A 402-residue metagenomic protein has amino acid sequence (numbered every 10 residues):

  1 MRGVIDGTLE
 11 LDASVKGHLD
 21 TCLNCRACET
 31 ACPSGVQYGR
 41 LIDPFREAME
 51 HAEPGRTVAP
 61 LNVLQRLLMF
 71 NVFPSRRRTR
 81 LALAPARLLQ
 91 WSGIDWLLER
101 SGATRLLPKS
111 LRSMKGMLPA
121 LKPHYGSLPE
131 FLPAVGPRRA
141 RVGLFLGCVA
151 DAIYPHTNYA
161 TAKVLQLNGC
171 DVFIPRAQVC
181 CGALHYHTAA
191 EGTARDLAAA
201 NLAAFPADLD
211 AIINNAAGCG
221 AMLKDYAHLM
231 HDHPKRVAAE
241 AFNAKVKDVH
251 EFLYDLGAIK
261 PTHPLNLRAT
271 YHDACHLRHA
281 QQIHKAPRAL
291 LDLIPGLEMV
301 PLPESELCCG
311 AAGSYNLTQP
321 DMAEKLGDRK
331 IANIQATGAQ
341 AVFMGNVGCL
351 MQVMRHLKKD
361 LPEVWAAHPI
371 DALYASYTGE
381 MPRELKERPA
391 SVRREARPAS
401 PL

Functional and structural regions predicted by a protein language model:
M1-D6, K16-N24, A280-P287: Hydrophobic scaffolds flanking metal-cofactor catalytic centers in soluble metalloenzymes
M1-H18, R40-R56: N-terminal juxtadomain amphipathic helix that follows a signal peptide/anchor or precedes a small N-terminal auxiliary
D12, K16-V36, H276, E306: Cysteine-centered iron-sulfur cluster-binding motifs in ferredoxin-type domains/subunits of redox enzymes
Y38-L402: Iron-sulfur cluster-binding electron-transfer modules in prokaryotic oxidoreductases
